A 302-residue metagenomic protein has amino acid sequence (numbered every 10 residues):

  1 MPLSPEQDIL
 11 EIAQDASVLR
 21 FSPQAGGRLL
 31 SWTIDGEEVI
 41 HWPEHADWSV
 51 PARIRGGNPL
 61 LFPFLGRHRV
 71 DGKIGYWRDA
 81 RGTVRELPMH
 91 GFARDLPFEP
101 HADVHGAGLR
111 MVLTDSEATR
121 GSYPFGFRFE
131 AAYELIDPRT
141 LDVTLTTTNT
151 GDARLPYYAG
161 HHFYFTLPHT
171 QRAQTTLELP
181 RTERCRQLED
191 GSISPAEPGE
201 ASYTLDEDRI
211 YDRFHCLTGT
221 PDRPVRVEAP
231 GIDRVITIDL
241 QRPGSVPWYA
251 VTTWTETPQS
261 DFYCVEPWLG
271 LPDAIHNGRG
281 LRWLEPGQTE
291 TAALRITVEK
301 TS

Functional and structural regions predicted by a protein language model:
M1-L61, L65-R67, D71-I74, E86 (+2 more regions): Beta-strand-rich N-terminal accessory domains
L3-S4, A80-P138: Extended, loop-rich substrate-binding clefts of extracytoplasmic carbohydrate-active enzymes
L10, L109-M111, F129-A131, L141-V143 (+4 more regions): Hydrophobic residues positioned within well-ordered beta-strands of beta-sheet architectures
S17, P88-A102, E207-N277: Acidic/His-leaning functional-site neighborhoods
I34, L113-P156, H161-F163, P168: Acidic, contiguous internal or C-terminal segments within carbohydrate-active enzymes that form a structured patch used
H101-L109, E134-T140, H169-A173, G231 (+2 more regions): A short, structured loop/turn motif at beta-sheet edges
E130-A132, R279-L284: Beta-strand-rich interaction surfaces with strong enrichment in secreted/lumenal proteins
R154-L155, Y164-R242: Active-site/ligand-binding surface loops and adjacent short beta/alpha elements that line catalytic pockets across
